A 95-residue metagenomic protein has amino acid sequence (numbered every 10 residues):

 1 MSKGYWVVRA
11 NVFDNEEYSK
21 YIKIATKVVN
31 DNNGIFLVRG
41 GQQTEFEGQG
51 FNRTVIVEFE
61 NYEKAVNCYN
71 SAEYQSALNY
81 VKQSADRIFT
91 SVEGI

Functional and structural regions predicted by a protein language model:
M1-R53, E60-V66, N70, E93-I95: Short S/T/G/P-rich N-terminal loop/turn motif that feeds into the first structured element of a domain
Y62-T90: C-terminal structural segments of small proteins and small subunits
